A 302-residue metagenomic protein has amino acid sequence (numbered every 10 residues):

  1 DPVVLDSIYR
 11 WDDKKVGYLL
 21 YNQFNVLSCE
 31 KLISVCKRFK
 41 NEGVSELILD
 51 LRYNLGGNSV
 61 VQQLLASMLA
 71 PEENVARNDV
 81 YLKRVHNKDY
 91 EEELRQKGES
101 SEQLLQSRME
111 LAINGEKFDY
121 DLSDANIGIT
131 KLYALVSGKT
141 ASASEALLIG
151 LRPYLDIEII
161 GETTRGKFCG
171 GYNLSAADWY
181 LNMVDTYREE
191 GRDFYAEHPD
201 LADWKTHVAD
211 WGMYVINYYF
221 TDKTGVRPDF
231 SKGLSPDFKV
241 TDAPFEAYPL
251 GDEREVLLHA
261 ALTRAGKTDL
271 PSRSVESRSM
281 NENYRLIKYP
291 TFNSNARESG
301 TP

Functional and structural regions predicted by a protein language model:
D1-L20: Short beta-strand/loop segment at the start of cytosolic alpha/beta domains
V16-L19, Q23-I48, L55-P302: C-terminal "post-core" interaction segments
